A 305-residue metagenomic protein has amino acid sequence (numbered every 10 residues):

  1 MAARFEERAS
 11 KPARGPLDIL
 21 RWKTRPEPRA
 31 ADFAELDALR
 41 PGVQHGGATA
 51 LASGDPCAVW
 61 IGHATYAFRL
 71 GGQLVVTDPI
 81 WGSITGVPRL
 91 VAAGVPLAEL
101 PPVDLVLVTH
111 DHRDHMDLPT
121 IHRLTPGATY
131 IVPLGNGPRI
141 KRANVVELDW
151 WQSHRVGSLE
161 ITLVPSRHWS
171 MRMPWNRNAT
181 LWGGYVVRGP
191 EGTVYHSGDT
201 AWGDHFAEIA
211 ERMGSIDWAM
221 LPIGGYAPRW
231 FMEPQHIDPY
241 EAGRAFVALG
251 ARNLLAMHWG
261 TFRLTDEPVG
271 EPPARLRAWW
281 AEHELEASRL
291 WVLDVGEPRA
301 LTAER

Functional and structural regions predicted by a protein language model:
M1-K11, L105, D111, T129-I131 (+3 more regions): Cap/insert and terminal regions of metallo-dependent hydrolase folds
M1-T85, A93-E99, R188-H196, D217-G224 (+1 more regions): Metallo-beta-lactamase
A30-S53, T129-G192, R275-E297, L301-A303: Metallo-beta-lactamase
G62-A64, H112-D114, N136, R167-H168 (+1 more regions): Short beta->alpha connector loops
H63, L90-P96, M116-P119, T180-G184 (+2 more regions): A generic local structural motif
A67-R69, R155-D217, E233-Y240: Catalytic core of the metallo-beta-lactamase
P79-G94, S170-W175, A227-H236: Acidic/histidine-rich helix-loop elements that form or flank divalent-metal/phosphate-binding sites at the catalytic
T85-V132, G214-M220: Active-site metal-binding motif and surrounding structural segment of the metallo-beta-lactamase
